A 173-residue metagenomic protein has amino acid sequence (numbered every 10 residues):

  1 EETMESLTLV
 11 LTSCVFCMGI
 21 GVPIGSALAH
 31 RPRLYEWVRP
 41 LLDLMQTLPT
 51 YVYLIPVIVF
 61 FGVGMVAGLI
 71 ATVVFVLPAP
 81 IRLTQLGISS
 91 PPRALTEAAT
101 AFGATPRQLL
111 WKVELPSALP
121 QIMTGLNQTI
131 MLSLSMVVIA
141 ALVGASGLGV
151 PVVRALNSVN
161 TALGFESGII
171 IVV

Functional and structural regions predicted by a protein language model:
E1-V15: Periplasmic/extracellular loop-to-transmembrane helix junction in inner-membrane transport proteins
T3, L7, W37-M45, T84 (+6 more regions): Hydrophobic alpha-helical elements at and bordering transmembrane segments of multi-pass membrane proteins
T12-L42: Transmembrane-helix boundary motif in ABC transporter permease subunits
A29, R39-V76: Generic hydrophobic transmembrane alpha-helix motif, especially the helices
L48, F60-F61, V73-L77, T84-I88 (+4 more regions): Hydrophobic/aromatic residues within the transmembrane alpha-helices of Major Facilitator Superfamily
V74, P106-A140, I169-V173: Transmembrane alpha-helices
A79, L83-G125, L148, V152: Short cytoplasmic-facing helical segments at TM-TM junctions of multi-pass membrane proteins
G149-V173: Hydrophobic alpha-helical transmembrane segments of polytopic membrane proteins
